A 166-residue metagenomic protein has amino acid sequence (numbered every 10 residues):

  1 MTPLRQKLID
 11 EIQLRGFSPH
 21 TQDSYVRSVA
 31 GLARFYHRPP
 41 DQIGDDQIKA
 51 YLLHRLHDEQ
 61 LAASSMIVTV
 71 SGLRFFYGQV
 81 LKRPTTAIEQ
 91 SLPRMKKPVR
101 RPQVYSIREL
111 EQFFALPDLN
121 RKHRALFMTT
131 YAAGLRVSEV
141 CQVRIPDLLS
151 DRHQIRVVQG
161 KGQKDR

Functional and structural regions predicted by a protein language model:
M1-R166: Conserved catalytic core of the tyrosine transesterase superfamily
